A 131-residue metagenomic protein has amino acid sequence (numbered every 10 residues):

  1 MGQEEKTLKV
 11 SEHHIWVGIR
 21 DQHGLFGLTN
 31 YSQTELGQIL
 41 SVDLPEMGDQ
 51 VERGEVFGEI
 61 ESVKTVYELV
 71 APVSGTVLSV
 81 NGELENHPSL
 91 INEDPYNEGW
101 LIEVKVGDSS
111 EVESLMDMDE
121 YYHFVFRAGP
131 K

Functional and structural regions predicted by a protein language model:
M1-R53, E93-D94, E98-S109, S114-E120 (+1 more regions): Acidic, low-complexity mobile loops and tails
T34, I60-E61: Short loop/turn motifs at secondary-structure junctions and domain boundaries
E46-I60, T76-L78: Short, well-structured beta-strand-loop connectors
V63-E98: Mid-chain, well-packed structural core segment of small domains
